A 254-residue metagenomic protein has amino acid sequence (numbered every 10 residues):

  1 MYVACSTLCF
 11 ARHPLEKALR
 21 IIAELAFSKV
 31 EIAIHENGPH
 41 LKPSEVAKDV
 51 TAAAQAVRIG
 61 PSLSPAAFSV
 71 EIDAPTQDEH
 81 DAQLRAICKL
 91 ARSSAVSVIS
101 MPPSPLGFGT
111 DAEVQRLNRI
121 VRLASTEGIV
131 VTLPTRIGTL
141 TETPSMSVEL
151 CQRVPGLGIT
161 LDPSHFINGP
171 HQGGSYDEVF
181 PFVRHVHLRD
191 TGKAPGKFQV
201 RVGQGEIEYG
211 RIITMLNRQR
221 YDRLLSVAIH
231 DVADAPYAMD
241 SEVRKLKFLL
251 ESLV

Functional and structural regions predicted by a protein language model:
M1-T7, R12-S28, A54-P61, A95 (+2 more regions): Histidine-acidic metal/acid-base catalytic patches
S6-F10, A33-N37, V70-D73, P103-L106 (+4 more regions): Active-site beta-loop-alpha junctions enriched in small/polar residues
L8, P43-S44, Q77, T110 (+2 more regions): A generic secondary-structure micro-motif detector that highlights 1-2 residue hydrophobic/ambivalent hotspots embedded
E16-K17, Q55, I59-S64, V70-I159 (+2 more regions): Active-site acidic/histidine proton-transfer and metal-coordination neighborhood in alpha/beta enzyme cores
L25, V30-G38, S62-S69: Short, conserved active-site loops that position catalytic residues or coordinate cofactors/metal ions across diverse
E31-Q55, L106-F108: Glycine-rich, proline-tolerant flexible connector loops at the mouths of alpha/beta enzymes
N37-K42, A74-T76, G107, N168-G169 (+2 more regions): A short acidic, helix-capping loop that chelates divalent metal ions and anchors anionic groups
L41-V50, Q77-D81, D111, P236-Y237: Metal-dependent catalytic neighborhoods of phosphoester/phosphodiester hydrolases
